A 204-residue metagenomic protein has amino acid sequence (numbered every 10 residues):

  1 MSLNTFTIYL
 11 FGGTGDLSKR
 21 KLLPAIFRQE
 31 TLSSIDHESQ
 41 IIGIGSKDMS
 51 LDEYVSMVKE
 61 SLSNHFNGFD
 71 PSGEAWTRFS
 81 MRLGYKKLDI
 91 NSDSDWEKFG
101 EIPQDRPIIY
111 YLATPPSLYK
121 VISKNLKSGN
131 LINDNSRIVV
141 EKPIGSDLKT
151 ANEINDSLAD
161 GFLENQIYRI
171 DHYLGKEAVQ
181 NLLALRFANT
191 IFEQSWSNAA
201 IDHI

Functional and structural regions predicted by a protein language model:
M1-I204: Secretory/organelle targeting and membrane-embedding segments
